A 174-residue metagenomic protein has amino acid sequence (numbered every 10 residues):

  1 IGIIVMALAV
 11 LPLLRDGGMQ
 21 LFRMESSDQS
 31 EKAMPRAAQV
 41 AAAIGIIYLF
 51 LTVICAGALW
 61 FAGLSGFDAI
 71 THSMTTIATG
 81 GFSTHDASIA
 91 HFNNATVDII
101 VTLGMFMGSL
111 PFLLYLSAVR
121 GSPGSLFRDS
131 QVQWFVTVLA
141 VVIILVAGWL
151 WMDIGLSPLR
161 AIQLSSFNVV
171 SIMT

Functional and structural regions predicted by a protein language model:
I1-T174: Membrane-proximal intracellular helices of multi-pass ion channels
